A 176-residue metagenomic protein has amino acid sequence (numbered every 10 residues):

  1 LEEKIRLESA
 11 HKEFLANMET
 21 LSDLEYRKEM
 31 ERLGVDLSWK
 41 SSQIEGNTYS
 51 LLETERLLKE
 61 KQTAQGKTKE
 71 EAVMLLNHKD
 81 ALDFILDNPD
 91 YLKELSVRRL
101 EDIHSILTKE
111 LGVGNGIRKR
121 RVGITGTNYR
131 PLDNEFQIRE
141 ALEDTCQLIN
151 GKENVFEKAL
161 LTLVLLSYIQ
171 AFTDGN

Functional and structural regions predicted by a protein language model:
L1-D174: FIC/Doc superfamily catalytic core
